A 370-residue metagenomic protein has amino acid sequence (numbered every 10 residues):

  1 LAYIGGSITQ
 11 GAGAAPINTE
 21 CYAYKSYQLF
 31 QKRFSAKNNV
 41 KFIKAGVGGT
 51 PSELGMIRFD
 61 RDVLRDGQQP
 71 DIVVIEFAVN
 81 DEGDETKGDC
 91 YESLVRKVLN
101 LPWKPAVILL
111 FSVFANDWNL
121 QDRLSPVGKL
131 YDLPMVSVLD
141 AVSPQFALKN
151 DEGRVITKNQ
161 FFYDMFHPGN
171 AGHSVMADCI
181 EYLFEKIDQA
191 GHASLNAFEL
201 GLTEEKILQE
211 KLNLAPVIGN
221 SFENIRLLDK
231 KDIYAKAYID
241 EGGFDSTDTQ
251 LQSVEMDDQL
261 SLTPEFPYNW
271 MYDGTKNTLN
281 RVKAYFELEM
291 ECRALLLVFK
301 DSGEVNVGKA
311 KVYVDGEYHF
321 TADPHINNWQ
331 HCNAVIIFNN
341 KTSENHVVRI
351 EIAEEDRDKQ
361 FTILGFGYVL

Functional and structural regions predicted by a protein language model:
L1-A45, R58-Q69, L297, T342 (+1 more regions): Serine-esterase "nucleophile elbow" of acetyl-processing enzymes
S7-I8, A12-A14, I43-D60, Q68-G83 (+2 more regions): Cell-envelope and extracellular/periplasmic
A23-F30, S52-D66, G88-K97, N119-R123: Alpha-helical scaffolding within the catalytic cores of extracellular/periplasmic polymer-degrading hydrolases
Q31-K32, D60, L64, Q68 (+4 more regions): Sec-exported extracytoplasmic/periplasmic mature domains
K37-K41, Q68-V73, P102-V107, Y131-P134: Loop/turn elements at helix/coil->beta-strand transitions in domains of secreted/extracellular proteins
E76-N80, C90-P126, L130: Active-site segments of SGNH/GDSL-like serine hydrolases that catalyze O-acetyl group transfer/hydrolysis on lipids
A115-P216: Catalytic His-Asp segment of secreted/periplasmic serine-dependent ester chemistry enzymes
S174-L370: Conserved catalytic region of serine esterases and O-acyltransferases that act on ester linkages in lipids
